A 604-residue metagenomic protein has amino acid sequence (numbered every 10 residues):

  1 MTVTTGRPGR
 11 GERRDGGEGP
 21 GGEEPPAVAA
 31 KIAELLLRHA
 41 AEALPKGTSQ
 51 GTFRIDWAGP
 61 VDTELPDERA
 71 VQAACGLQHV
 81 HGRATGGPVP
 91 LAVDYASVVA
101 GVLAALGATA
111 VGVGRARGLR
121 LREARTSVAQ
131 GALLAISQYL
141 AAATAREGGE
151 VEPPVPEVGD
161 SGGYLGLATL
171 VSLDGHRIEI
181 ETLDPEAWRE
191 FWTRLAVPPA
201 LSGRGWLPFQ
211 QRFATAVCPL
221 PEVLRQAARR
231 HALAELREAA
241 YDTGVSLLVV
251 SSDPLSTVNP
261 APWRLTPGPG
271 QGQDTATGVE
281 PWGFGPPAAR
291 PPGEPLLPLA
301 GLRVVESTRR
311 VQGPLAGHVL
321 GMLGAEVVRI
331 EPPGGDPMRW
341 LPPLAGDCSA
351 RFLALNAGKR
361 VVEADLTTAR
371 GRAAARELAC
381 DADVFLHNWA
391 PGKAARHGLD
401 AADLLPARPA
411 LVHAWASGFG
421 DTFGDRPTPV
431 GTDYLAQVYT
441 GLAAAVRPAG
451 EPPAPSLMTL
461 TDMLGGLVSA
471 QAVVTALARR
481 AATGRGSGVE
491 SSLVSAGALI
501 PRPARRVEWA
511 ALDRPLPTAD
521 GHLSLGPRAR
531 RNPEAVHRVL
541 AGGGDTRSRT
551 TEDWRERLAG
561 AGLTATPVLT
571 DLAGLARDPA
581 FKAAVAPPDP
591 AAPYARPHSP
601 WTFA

Functional and structural regions predicted by a protein language model:
M1-R69, A73-G335, R376, L405-T422 (+2 more regions): Acyl-CoA thioester-binding alpha/beta core of soluble enzymes
D67, A74, G324, G358-K359 (+2 more regions): Short, well-ordered alpha-helix to beta-strand connector turns
A300-A357, A364, T368, A382-L386 (+2 more regions): Phosphate-binding active sites in nucleotide-utilizing proteins
N356, R372, R376-C380, P429: A short, aliphatic-rich alpha-helical micro-motif
V361-D365, L378, T459-L460: Long, low-complexity hydrophobic alpha-helices enriched in A/L/V/I and glycine
R372, W389-D400, G424: Glycine/threonine-rich flexible loop motifs
P429-R447: Flexible glycine/proline-rich, aromatic-decorated loop/lid segments
A444, P448-S469, V474: Core active-site phosphate/anionic-ligand binding loop and the adjoining beta-turn-alpha structural block in enzyme
